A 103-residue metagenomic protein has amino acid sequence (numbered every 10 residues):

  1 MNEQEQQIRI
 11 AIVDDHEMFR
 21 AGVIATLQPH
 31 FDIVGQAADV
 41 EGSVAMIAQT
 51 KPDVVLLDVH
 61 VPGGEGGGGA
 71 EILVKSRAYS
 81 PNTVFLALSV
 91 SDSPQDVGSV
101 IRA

Functional and structural regions predicted by a protein language model:
M1-R9: Non-catalytic signal-transmission and effector/linker regions of two-component phosphorelay proteins
E17-G35: Two-component/phosphorelay signaling modules centered on CheY-like receiver
A38-V54: Acidic, metal-coordinating helix/loop segments flanking the phosphotransfer/catalytic sites of two-component signaling
A45, G67-N82: Short amphipathic alpha-helix used as the core "switch/output" element in two-component signaling
D58-H60, S89: Active-site residues of response regulator receiver
R77, G98-R102: Alpha4-beta5-alpha5 "output face"
N82-D92: A short, hydrophobic beta-strand element within the central beta-sheet of small alpha/beta folds
S93-V97: Alpha4-beta5-alpha5 switch/output surface of CheY-like receiver
